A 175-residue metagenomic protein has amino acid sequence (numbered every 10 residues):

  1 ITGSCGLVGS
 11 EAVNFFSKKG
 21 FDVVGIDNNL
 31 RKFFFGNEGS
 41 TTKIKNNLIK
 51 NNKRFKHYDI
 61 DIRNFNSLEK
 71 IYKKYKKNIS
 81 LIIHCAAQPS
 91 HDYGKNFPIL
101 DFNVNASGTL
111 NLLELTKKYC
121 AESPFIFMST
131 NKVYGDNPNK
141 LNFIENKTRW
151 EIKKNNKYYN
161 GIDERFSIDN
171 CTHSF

Functional and structural regions predicted by a protein language model:
I1-F175: N-terminal Rossmann-like NAD(P)+-binding domain of SDR-like oxidoreductases, especially those catalyzing
